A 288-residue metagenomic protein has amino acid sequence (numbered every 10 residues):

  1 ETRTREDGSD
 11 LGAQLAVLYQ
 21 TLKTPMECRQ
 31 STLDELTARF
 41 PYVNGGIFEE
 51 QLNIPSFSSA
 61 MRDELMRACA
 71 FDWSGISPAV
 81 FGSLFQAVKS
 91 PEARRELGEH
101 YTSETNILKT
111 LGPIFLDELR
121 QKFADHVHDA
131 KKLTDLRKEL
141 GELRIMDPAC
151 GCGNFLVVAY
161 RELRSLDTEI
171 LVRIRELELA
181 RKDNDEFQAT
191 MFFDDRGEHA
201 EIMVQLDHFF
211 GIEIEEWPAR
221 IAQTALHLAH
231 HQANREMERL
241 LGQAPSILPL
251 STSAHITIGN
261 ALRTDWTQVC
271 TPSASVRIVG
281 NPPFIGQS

Functional and structural regions predicted by a protein language model:
E1-E118, A130, H227, N234-Q243: Non-catalytic, mostly N-terminal accessory regions of nucleic-acid modification and defense proteins
W73, V80, Q86, S90-S288: SAM-dependent methyltransferase catalytic region
